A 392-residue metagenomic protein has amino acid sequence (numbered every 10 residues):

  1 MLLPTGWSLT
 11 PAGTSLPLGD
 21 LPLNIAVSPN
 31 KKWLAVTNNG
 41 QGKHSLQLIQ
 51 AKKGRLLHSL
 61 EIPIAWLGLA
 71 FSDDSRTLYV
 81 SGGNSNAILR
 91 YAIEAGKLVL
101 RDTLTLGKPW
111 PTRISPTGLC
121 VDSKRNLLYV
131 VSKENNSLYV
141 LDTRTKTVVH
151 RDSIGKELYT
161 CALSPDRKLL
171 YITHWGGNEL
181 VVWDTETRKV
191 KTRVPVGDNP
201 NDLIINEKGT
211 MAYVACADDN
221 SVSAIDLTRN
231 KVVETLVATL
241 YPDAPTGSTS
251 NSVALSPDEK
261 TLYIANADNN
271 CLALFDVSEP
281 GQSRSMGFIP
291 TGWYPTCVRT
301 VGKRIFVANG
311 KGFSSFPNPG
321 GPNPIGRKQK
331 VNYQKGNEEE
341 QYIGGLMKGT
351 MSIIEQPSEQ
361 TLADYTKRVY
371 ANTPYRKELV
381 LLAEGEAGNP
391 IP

Functional and structural regions predicted by a protein language model:
M1-P392: Predominantly soluble domains enriched in secretory-pathway, periplasmic, or organellar proteins
